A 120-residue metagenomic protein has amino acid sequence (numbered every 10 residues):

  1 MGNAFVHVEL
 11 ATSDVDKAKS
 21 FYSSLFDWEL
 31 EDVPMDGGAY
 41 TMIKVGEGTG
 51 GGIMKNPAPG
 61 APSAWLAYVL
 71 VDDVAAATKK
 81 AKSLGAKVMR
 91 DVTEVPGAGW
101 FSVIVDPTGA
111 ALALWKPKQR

Functional and structural regions predicted by a protein language model:
M1-N3, P62: Short, flexible coil/linker segments at domain boundaries that flank nucleotide/cofactor-interacting
G2, E9-G48, S83, V95: Core segments of cupin and vicinal oxygen chelate
N3-V6, L10, E31-P34, T78-R120: Vicinal oxygen chelate
S13-D14, D72, W100: Residue-level recognition of alpha-helix initiation/capping sites
D14-D16, T49, P59, A75 (+1 more regions): Residues that cap or initiate secondary-structure elements
W28-A64, D72, P107, A111-K116: Conserved short beta-strand elements that form part of the metal-binding/catalytic scaffold of enzyme active sites
S63-K82: Mid-chain, well-packed structural core segment of small domains
